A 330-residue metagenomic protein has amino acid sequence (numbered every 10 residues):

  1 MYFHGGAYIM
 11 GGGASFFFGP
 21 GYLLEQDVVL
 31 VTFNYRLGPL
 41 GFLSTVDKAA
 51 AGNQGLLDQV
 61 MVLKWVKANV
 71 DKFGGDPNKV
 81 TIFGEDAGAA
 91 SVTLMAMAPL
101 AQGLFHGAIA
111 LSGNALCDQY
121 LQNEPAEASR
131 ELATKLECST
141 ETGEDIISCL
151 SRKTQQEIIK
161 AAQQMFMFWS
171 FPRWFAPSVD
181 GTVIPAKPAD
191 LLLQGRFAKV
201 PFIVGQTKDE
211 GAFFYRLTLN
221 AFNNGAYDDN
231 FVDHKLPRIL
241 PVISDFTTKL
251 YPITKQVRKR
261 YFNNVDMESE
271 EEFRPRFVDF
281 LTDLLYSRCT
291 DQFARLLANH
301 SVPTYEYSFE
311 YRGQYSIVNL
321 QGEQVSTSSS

Functional and structural regions predicted by a protein language model:
M1-G143, R152, L192-Y215: Serine-hydrolase-like catalytic core of hydrolytic proteins
S15, T142-D145, K187, R288-C289: Short, conserved clusters of charged catalytic residues that mark active-site and nucleotide-handling motifs
A51-Q54, C117, L121, T142 (+5 more regions): Short amphipathic alpha-helical molecular recognition features
N114-C117, E131-I147, T218, A226 (+2 more regions): Charged, low-complexity surface segments at secondary-structure and domain boundaries
I146-K160: Short, well-structured alpha-helical segments that form the helix of a local strand-helix-strand
Q156-S330: Substrate-gating cap/lid region and adjacent catalytic-acid/histidine neighborhood within extracellular/lumenal
